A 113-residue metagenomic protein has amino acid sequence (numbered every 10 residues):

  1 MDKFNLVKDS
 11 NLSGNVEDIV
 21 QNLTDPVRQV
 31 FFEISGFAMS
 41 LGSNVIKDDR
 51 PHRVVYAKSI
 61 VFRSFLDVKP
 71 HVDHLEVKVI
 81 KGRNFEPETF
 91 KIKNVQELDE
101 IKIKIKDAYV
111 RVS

Functional and structural regions predicted by a protein language model:
M1-S113: Charge-dense, helix-prone N-terminal extensions
